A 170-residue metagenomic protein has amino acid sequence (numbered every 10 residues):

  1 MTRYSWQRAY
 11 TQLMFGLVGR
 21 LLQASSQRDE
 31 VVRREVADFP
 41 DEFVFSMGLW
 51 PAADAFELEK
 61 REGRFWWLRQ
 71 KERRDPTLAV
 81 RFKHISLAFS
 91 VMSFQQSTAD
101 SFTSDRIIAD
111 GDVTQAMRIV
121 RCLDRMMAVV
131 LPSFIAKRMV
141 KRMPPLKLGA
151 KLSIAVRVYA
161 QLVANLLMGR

Functional and structural regions predicted by a protein language model:
M1-R170: Feature captures hydrophobic
